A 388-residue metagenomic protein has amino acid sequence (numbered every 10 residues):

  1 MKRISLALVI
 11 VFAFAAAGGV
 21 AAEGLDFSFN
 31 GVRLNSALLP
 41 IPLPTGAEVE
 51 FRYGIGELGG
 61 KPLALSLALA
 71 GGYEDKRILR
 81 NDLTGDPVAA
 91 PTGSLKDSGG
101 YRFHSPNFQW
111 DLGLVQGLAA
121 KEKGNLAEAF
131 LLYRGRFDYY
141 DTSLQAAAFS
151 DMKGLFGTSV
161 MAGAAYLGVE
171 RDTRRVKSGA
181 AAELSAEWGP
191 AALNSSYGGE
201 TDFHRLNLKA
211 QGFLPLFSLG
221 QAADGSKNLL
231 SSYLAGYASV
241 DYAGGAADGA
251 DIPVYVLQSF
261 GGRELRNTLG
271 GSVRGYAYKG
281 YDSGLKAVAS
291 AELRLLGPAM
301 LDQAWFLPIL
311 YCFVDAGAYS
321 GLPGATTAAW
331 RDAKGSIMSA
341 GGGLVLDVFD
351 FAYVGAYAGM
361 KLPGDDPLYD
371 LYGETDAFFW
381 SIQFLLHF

Functional and structural regions predicted by a protein language model:
V20-T84, G154-K177, A299: Outer-membrane beta-barrel initiation region
G24, F29-G31, G46, L58-A64 (+7 more regions): Strand-connecting loop/turn motifs
G24, V160-W305, L310-V314, S320-G324 (+3 more regions): C-terminal outer-membrane beta-barrel translocator/porin domains of Gram-negative envelope proteins and their
F27-P40, L65-A90, A127-Y139, A180-P190 (+6 more regions): Transmembrane beta-barrel strands of outer-membrane/channel proteins
I41-V49, H104-W110, G154-V160, S178 (+5 more regions): Residues that define the transmembrane beta-barrel architecture of outer-membrane proteins
E57-L67, A120-E128, E170-R174, L216-Q221 (+3 more regions): Repeated loop/turn-to-beta-strand initiation elements of outer-membrane beta-barrel proteins
A68-N125, G135-A148, S239-G262, G359-T375: Outer-membrane beta-barrel translocator/channel fold
L346, E374-F388: Outer-membrane beta-barrel "beta-signal"
